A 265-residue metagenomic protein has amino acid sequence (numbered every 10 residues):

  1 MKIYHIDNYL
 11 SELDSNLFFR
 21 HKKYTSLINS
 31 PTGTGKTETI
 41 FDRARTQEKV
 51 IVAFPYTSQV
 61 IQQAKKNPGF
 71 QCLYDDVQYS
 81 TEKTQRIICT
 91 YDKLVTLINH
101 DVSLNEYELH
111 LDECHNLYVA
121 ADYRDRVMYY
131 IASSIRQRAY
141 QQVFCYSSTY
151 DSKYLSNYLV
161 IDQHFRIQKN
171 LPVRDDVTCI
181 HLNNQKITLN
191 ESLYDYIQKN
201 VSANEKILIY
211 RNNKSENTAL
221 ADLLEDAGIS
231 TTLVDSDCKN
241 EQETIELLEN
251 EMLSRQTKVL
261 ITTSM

Functional and structural regions predicted by a protein language model:
K2-K22: Pre-Walker A adenine-sensing motif
K22-I40: Walker A/P-loop
T37-T39, R43-G69, S152-Y154, N213-S215: Conserved Walker A/P-loop ATP-binding site and its immediately adjacent core in helicase/helicase-like ATPase domains
K49-V60, Y196-L224: Conserved strand-helix element at the start of the C-terminal RecA-like helicase core
N67-N99, T244-E249: Inter-Walker segment of RecA-like/P-loop motor cores
V102-S134: SF2 helicase catalytic motif II
Y150-I197: Interdomain hinge/linker at the junction between the two RecA-like core domains of SF2 helicases
V234-T263: Conserved helicase ATPase core of P-loop NTP-dependent helicases/translocases
